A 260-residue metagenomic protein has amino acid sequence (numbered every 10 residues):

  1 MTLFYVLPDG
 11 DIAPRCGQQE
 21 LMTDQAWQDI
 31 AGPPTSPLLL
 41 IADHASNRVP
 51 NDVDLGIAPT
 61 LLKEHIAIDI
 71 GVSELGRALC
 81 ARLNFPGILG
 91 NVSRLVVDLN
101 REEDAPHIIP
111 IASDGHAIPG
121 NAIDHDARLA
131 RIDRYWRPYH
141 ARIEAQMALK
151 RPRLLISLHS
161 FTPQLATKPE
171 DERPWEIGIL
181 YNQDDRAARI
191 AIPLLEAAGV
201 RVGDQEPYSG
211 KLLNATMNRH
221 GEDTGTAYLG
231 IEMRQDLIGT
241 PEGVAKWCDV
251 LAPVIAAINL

Functional and structural regions predicted by a protein language model:
T2-L155, S160-L260: N-terminal catalytic or cofactor-binding beta/alpha core of small enzyme domains
